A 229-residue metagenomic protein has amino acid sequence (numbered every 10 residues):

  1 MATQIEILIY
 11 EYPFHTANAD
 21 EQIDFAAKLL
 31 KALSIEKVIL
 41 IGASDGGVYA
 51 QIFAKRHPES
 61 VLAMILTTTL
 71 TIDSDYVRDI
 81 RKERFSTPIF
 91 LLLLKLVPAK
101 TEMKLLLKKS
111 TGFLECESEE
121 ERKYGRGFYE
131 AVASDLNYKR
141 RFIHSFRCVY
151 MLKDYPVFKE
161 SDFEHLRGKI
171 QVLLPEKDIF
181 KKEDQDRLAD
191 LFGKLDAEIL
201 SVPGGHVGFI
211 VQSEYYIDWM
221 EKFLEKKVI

Functional and structural regions predicted by a protein language model:
M1-I7: Short amphipathic alpha-helix adjacent to the substrate-entry channel of hydrolases
L8-I41: Active-site loop/oxyanion-hole signature of alpha/beta-hydrolase fold enzymes
G42, G46, A50: Gly/Ala-rich beta-loop-alpha elbow adjacent to hydrolase catalytic centers
M64-L96: Flexible "cap/lid" loop of the alpha/beta hydrolase fold
D75-V77, A99-F163: Conserved alpha/beta-hydrolase catalytic His-Asp/Glu region
L166, V172-L174: Short beta-strand/loop motif that positions the catalytic acidic residue of the alpha/beta-hydrolase fold
I179-Q185: Conserved alpha/beta-hydrolase "acid-adjacent" motif
G204-E214: Catalytic histidine-centered segment of alpha/beta-hydrolase-like enzymes
